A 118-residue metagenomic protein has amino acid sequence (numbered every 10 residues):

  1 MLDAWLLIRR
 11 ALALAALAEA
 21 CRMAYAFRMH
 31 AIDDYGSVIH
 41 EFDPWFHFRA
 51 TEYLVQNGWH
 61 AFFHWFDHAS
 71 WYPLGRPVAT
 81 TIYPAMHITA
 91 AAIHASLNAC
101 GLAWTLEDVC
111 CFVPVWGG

Functional and structural regions predicted by a protein language model:
M1-A31, F42: Start-transfer (signal-anchor) and selected internal transmembrane alpha helices of multi-pass inner/ER membrane
F27-G118: Active-site lumenal/periplasmic loops and adjacent helix-entry segments of GT-C-fold, multi-pass membrane
